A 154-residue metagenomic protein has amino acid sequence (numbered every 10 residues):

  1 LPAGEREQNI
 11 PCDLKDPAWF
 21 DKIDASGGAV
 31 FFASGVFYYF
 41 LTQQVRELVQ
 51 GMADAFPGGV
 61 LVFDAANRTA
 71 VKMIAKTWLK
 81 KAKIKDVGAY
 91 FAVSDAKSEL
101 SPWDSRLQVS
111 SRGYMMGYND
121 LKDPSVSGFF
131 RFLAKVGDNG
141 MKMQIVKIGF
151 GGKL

Functional and structural regions predicted by a protein language model:
L1-L154: Alpha-helical subdomain
